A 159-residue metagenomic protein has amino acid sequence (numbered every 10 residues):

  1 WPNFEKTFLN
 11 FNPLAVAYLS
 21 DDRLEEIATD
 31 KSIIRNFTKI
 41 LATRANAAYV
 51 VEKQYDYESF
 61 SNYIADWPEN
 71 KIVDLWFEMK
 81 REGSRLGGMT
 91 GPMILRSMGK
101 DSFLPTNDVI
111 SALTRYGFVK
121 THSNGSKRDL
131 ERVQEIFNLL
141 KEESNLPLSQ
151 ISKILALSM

Functional and structural regions predicted by a protein language model:
W1-F4, S20, A28-K31, L95-M98 (+2 more regions): A general structural motif at alpha-helix termini
W1-P2, F37-R44, G88-L95, S152: Short, well-structured alpha-helical segments
K6-F8: N-terminal, charged low-complexity regulatory/assembly segments
N10-G83: Alpha-helical ds-nucleic-acid-binding substructure associated with the helix-hairpin-helix region of base-excision DNA
D56-M159: C-terminal accessory module of base-excision DNA glycosylases/AP lyases that mediates lesion recognition and DNA
